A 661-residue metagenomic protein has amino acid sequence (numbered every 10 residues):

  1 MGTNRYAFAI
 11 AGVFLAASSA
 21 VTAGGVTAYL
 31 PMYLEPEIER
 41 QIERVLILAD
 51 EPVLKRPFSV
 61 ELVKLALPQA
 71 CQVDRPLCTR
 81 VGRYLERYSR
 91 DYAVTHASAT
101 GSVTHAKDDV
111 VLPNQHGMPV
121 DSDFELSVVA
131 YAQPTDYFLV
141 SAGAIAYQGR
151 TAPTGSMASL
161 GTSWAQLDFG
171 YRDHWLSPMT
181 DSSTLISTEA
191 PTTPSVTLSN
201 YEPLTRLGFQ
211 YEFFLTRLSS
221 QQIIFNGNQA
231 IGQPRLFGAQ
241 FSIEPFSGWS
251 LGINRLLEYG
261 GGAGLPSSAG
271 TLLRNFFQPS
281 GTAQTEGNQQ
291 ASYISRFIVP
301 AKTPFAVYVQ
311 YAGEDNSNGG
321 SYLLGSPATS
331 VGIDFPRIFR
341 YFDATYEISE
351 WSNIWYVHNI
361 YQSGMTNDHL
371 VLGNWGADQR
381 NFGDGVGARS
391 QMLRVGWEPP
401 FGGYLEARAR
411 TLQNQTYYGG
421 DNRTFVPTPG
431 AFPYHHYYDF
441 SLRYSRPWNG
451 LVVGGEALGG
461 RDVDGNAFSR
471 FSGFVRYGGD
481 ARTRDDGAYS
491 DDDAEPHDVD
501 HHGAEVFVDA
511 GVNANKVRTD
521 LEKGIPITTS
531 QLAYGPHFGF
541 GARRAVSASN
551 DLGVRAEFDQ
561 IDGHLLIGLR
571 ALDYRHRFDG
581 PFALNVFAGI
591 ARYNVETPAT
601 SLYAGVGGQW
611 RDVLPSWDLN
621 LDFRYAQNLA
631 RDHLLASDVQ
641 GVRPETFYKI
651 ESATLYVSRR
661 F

Functional and structural regions predicted by a protein language model:
G24-P31, G101-V111, A488-F558, S652-F661: Short glycine/proline- and aromatic-enriched beta-strand/turn motifs that initiate or cap beta-hairpins
T27-P31, P36, R40-L54, F58-P245 (+9 more regions): Outer-membrane beta-barrel channel domains
A93-A99, D136-V140, S163-A165, T205-Y211 (+16 more regions): Outer-envelope beta-barrel architecture signal
V103-D109, D136, A144-Q148, T162-W164 (+19 more regions): Transmembrane beta-strands of outer-membrane beta-barrel pores
M118-L126, G149-S156, G161, E189-P194 (+11 more regions): Residues that define the transmembrane beta-barrel architecture of outer-membrane proteins
T193-V371, G385-L393, E398, L405 (+4 more regions): Signature for the C-terminal beta-barrel architecture of outer-membrane proteins
F241, R446, N466-E495, A504 (+3 more regions): Outer-membrane beta-barrel "beta-signal"
G539-D618, T654-S658: Gram-negative (and chloroplast) outer-membrane scaffold detector with strong preference for beta-barrel transmembrane
